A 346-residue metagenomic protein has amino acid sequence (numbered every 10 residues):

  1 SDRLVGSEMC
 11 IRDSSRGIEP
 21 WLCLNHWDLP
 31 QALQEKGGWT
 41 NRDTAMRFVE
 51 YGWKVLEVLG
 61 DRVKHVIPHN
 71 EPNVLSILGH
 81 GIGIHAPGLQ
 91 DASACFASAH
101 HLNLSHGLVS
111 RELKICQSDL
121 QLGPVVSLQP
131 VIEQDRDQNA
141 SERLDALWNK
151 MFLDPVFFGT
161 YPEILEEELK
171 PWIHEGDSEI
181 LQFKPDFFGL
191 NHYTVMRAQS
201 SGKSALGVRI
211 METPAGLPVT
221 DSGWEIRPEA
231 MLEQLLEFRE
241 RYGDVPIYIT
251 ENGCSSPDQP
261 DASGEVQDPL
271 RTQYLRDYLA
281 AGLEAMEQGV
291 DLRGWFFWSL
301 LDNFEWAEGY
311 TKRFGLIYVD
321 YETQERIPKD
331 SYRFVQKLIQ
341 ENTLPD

Functional and structural regions predicted by a protein language model:
S1-G6, I11: Single conserved hydrophobic/aromatic residue that forms the stacking wall/gate of nucleotide- or nucleobase-binding
S14-D346: Active-site region of glycoside hydrolase catalytic domains
